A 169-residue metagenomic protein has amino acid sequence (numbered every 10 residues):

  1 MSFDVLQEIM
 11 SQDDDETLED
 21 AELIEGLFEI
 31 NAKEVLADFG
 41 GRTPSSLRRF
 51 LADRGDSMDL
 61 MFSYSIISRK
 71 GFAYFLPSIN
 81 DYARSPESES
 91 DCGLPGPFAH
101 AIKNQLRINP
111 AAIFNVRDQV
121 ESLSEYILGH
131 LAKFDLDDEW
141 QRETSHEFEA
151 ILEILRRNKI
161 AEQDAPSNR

Functional and structural regions predicted by a protein language model:
M1-S63: Long, low-complexity, highly charged intrinsically disordered regions
Y64-I67, F72-R169: Extended alpha-helical scaffolding segments
